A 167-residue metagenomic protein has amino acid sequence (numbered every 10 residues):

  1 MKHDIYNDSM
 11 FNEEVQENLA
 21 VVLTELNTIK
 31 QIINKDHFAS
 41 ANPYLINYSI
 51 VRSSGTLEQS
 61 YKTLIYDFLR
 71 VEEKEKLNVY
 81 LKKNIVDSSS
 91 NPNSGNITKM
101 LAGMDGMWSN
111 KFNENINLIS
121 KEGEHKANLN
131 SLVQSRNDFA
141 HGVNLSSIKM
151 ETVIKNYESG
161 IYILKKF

Functional and structural regions predicted by a protein language model:
M1-I46: Charged alpha-helical initiation segments
E13, A20, T24-N27, V51 (+5 more regions): Generic structural signal for well-ordered, non-transmembrane alpha-helical segments in soluble/cytosolic regions
E13, S40-Y48, G123-N130, S147 (+1 more regions): Short, solvent-exposed segments of well-ordered alpha helices
Q31-F38, I65, L69, H141-I148: Short, flexible helix-adjacent loops and helix caps
I32, Q59, G142, I163-K166: Amphipathic, soluble alpha-helical interaction motifs
P43-L69: Short, hydrophobic, well-ordered secondary-structure elements
V71-S146: Flexible secondary-structure boundary motifs
S146-F167: C-terminal structured interaction module
